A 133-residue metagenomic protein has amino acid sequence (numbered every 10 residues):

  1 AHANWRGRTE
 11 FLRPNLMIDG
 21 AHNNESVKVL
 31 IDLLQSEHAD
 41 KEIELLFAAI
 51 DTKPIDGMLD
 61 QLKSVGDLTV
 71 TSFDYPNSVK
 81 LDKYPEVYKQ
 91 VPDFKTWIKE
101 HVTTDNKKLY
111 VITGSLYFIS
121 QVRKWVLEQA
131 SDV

Functional and structural regions predicted by a protein language model:
A1-D67: Nucleotide phosphate-binding/pyrophosphate-handling subdomain across enzymes that bind or process nucleotide phosphates
D19, I112-T113: Short, flexible active-site recognition loops that position polar ligands and cofactors
V27-K28, I55-G57, K80-L81, Q121-K124: Short glycine-/acidic-enriched loop or helix-start segments at secondary-structure transitions that form or flank
Q35-E42, T103-K107, A130: Short, glycine- and charge-enriched coil/turn segments that flank and shape catalytic ligand pockets
L46-A48, T71, T113: Short hydrophobic segments within beta-strands
A49-D51, D74, L116: Residue-level signal for short, function-critical loop segments
K53-V111: C-terminal helical cap/extension that packs against the catalytic core of soluble nucleotide-cofactor enzymes
L116-V133: Glycine/aspartate-rich loop-and-adjacent alpha/beta segment that forms the canonical ThDP
